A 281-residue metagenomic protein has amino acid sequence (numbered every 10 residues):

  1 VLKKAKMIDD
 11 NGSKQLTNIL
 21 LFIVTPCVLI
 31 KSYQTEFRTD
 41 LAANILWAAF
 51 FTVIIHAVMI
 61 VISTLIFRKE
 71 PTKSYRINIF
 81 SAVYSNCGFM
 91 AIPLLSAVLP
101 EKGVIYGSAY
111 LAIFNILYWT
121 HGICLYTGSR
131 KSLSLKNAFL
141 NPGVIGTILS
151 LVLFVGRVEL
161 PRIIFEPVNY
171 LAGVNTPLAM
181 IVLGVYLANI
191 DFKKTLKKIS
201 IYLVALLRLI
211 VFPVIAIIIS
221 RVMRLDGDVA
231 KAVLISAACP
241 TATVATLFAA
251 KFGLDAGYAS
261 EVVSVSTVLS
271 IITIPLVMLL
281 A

Functional and structural regions predicted by a protein language model:
V1-A281: Alpha-helical transmembrane segments of multi-pass small-molecule/ion transporters
